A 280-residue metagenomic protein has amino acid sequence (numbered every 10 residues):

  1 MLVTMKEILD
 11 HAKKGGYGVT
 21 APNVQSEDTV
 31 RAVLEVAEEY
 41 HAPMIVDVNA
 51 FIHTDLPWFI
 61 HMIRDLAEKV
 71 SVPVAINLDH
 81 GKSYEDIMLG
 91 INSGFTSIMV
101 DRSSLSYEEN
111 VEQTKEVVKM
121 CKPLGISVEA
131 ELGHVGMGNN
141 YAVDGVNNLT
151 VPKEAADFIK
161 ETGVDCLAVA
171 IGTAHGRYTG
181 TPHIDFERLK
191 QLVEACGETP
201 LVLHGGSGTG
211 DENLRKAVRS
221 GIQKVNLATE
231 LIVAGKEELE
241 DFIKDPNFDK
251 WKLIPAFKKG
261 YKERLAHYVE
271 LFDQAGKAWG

Functional and structural regions predicted by a protein language model:
V3-G15, Q25-F51, W58-A75, H80-G197 (+7 more regions): Alpha/beta enzyme core
N23, V225, T229, W251-K258: Hydrophobic alpha-helical scaffolding
L203-S207: Glycine-rich beta-strand-to-loop/alpha-helix junction loops that act as flexible
E240-G280: Extended, intrinsically disordered, low-complexity segments
